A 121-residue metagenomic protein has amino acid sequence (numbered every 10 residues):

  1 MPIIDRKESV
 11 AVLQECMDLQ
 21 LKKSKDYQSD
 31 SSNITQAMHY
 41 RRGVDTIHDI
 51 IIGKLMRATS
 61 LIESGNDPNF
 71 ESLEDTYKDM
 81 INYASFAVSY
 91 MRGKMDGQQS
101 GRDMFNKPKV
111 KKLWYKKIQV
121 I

Functional and structural regions predicted by a protein language model:
M1-I121: Intrinsically disordered, low-complexity regulatory regions that flank transcription factor DNA-binding cores
